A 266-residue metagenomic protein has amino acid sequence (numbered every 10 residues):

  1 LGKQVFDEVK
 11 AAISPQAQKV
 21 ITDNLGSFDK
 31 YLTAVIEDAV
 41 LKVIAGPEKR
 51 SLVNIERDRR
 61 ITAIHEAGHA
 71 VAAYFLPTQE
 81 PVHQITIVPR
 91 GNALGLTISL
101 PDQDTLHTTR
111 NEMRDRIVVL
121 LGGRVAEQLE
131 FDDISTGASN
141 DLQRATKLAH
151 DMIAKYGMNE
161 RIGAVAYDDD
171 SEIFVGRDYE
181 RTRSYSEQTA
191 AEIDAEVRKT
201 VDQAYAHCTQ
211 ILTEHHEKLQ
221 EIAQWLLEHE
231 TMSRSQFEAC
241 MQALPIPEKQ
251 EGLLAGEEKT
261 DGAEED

Functional and structural regions predicted by a protein language model:
L1-F6, S14, Q18-V35: Conserved AAA+ ATPase small/helical "lid" subdomain
D7, A17, K49, T213-E214: Hydrophobic alpha-helical segments with strong N-terminal bias
E8, K19, V35, A39 (+2 more regions): Alpha-helical scaffold elements adjacent to nucleotide-binding pockets in ATP/GTP-utilizing enzyme cores
S14, R59-I64, A70-D266: Soluble catalytic regions of large protease machineries
D23-G26, K30-I36, V43-I61, Y156-A164: C-terminal helical "lid" subdomain and adjoining coupling/linker elements of P-loop NTPases
Y31-L32, E37, T109, S233: A diffuse structural propensity rather than consistent per-protein peaks
E37-V40, G91-A93: Short, conserved phosphate-binding/catalytic loop or strand-edge motifs used in phosphoryl-/nucleotidyl-transfer
